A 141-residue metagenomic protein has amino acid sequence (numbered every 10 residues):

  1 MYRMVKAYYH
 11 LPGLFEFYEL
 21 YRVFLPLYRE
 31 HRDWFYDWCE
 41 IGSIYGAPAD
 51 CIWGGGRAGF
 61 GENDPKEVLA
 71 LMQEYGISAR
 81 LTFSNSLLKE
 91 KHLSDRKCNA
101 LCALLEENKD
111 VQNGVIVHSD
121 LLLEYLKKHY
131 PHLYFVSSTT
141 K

Functional and structural regions predicted by a protein language model:
M1-Y2, W34-Y36: A general structural signal for short secondary-structure junctions and capping/turn motifs
Y2-Y9: Extreme N-terminal starter segment of soluble prokaryotic enzymes
L11-R32, W38-K141: Active-site beta->alpha loop and helix N-cap motifs at the rims of alpha/beta catalytic domains
